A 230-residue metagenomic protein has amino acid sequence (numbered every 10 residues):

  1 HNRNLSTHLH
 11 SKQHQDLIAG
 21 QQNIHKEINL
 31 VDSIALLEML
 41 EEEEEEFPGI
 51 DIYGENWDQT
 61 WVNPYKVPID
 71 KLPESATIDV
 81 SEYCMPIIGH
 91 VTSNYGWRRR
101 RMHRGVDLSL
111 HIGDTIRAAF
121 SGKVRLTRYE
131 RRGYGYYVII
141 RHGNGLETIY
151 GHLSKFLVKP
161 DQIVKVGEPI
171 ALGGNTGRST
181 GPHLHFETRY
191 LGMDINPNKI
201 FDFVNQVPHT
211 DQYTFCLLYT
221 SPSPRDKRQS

Functional and structural regions predicted by a protein language model:
H1-S93, P208-S221: Polar/charged, compositionally biased leader and regulatory segments
K71-E74, I88-R117: Short glycine/threonine/proline-enriched tight-turn/helix- or strand-capping micro-motif at secondary-structure
H103-R104, A118-L157: Zn2+-dependent peptidoglycan hydrolase active-site motif and core
L108, Y137-I140, K165-G177: Short hydrophobic beta/alpha edge segments that flank linear recognition/processing sites
I116, G122-V124, D161-G173: A structural signal for short beta-strand/turn segments enriched in small hydrophobics and glycine
R132, G173-H185: Active-site loop architecture of trypsin-fold serine endopeptidases
K159, E187-S221: Acidic, glycine-rich catalytic/binding loops that coordinate metals and/or anionic ligands
Y219-S230: Single conserved hydrophobic/aromatic residue that forms the stacking wall/gate of nucleotide- or nucleobase-binding
